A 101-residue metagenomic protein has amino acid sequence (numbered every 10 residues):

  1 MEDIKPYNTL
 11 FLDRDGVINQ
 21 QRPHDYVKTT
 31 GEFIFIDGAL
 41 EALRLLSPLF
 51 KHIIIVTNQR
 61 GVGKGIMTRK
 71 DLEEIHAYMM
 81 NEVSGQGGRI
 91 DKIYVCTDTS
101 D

Functional and structural regions predicted by a protein language model:
E2-I54: Active-site neighborhood of HAD-like aspartate-dependent phosphohydrolases
D15-V17, I75-Y78: Short amphipathic alpha-helical surface micro-motifs
I18-D37, V62-D71, G85-R89, D98-D101: Metal-dependent phosphoesterase signature
A39, L43-H76, K92-S100: Substrate-recognition element of Asp-dependent hydrolases with the DxDx(T/V) motif
M79-S84: Conserved hydrophobic residues forming the short capping helix/wall of the S-adenosyl-L-methionine
